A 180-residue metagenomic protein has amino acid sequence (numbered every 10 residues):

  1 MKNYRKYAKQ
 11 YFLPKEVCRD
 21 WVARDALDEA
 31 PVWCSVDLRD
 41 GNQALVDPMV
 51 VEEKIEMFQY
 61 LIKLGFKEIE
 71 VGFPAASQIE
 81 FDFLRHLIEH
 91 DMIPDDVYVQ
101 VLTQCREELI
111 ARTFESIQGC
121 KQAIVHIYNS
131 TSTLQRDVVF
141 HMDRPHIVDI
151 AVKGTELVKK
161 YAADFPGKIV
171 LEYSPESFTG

Functional and structural regions predicted by a protein language model:
V22-D47, H126-F140, P166-E172: N-terminal small/glycine-rich loop or linker at the start of catalytic domains across soluble metabolic enzymes
D25-L27, V51, A75-I88, E108-A111 (+1 more regions): Active-site-adjacent beta->alpha loops and helix N-cap segments on the catalytic face of soluble alpha/beta enzymes
D28-P31, G65-K67, I93-V99, K121-A123 (+1 more regions): Short, well-ordered coil/turn segments that N-cap beta-strands
E53-P74: Catalytic domains of carbohydrate-active enzymes, especially glycoside hydrolases
K67-I93, V97, V101-L102, I127-V139 (+1 more regions): Glycine-rich, proline-tolerant flexible connector loops at the mouths of alpha/beta enzymes
R85-P94, R112-A123, E156-P166: Acidic (Asp/Glu)-rich catalytic clusters
E107-T133, P145: Hydrophobic or amphipathic alpha-helical targeting/insertion segments
T133-G180: Helix-rich catalytic cores of soluble enzyme domains
